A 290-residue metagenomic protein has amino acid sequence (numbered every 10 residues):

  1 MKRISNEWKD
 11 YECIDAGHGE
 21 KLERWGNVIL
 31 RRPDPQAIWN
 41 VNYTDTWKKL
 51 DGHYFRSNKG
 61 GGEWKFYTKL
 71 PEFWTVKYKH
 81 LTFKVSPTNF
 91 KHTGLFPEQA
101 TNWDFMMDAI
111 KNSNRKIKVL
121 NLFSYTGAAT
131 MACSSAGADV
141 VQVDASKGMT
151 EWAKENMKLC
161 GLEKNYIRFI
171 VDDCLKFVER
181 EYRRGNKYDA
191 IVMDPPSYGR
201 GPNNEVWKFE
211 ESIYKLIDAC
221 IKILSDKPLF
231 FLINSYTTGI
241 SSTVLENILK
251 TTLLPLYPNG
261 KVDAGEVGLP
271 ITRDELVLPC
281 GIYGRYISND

Functional and structural regions predicted by a protein language model:
E7-E23, L30-P97, D104: Non-catalytic substrate-recognition/targeting regions of SAM-dependent transferases
P97-R115: Conserved alpha-helix/loop element of class I SAM-dependent methyltransferases that forms part of the SAM/SAH-binding
R115-Y125: Conserved class I S-adenosyl-L-methionine
T126-V140: Conserved SAM-binding loop of SAM-dependent methyltransferases across substrates and taxa, primarily the Class I
S146-V192: S-adenosyl-L-methionine
K147-M149, V171-L175, Y188-A219: Mobile active-site "lid"/loop adjacent to the S-adenosyl-L-methionine
L224-D226: Helix-to-beta-strand junctions that scaffold the AdoMet/dcAdoMet cofactor pocket in Class I SAM-dependent enzymes
P228-D290: C-terminal catalytic and target-recognition region of SAM-dependent MTase-like enzymes, primarily methyltransferases
